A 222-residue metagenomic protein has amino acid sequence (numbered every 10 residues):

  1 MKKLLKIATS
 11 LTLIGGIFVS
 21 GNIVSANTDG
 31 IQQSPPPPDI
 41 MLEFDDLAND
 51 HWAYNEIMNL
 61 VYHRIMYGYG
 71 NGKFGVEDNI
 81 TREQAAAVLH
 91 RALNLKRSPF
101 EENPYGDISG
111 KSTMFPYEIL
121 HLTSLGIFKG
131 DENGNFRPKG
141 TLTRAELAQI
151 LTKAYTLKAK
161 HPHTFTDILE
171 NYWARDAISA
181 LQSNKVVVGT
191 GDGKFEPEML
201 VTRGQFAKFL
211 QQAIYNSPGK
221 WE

Functional and structural regions predicted by a protein language model:
K2-W52, Y67-E83, H90-P116, L125-A145 (+4 more regions): Feature responds to low-complexity, polar/acidic, surface-exposed segments characteristic of secreted/exported proteins
I57-L60, A85-L89, L122, A177-Q182: A short amphipathic alpha-helical interaction element
